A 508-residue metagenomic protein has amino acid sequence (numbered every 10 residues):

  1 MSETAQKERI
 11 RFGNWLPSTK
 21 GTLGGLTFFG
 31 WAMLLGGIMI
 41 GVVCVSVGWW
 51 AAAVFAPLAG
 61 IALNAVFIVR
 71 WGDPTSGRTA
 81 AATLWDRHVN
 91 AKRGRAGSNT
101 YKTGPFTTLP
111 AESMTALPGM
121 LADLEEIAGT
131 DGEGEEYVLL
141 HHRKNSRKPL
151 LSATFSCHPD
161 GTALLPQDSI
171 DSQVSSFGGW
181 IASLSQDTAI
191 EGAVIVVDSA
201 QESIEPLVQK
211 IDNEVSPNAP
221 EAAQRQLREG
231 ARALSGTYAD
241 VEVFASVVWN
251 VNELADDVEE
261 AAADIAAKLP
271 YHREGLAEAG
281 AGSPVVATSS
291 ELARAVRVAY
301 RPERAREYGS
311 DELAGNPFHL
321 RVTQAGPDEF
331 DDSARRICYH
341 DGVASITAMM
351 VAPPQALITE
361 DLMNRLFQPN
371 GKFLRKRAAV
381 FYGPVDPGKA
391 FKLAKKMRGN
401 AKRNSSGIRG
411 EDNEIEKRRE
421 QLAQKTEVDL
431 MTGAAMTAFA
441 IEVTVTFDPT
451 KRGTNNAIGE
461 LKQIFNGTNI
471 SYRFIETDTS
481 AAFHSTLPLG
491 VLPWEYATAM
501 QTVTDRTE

Functional and structural regions predicted by a protein language model:
S2-F29, A51-E508: Extended, folded cores of ATP/NTP-driven motor/assembly subunits in large transport and secretion machines
L26-M39: Short hydrophobic alpha-helical membrane-embedded segments
G37-W49, V66-I68: Hydrophobic alpha-helical transmembrane segments
